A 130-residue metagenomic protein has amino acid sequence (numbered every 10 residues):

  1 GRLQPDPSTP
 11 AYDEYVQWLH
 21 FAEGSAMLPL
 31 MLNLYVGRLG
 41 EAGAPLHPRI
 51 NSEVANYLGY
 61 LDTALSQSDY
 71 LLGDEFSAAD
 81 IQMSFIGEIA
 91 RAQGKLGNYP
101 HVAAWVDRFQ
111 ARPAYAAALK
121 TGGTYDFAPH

Functional and structural regions predicted by a protein language model:
G1, G37, E41, Q67-S68 (+1 more regions): Alpha-helix C-capping/helix-to-loop hinge sites
G1-S52, D62: GST-like domain detector, emphasizing the conserved glutathione-binding G-site in the N-terminal thioredoxin-like
R2-D6, L28-M31, D69-D74, Y99 (+2 more regions): Short, hydrophobic secondary-structure boundary micro-motifs
Y15, P100-A104, R108: Domain-level recognition of soluble alpha/beta enzyme cores, biased toward histidine phosphatases/phosphomutases
G24-M27, G59, T63-Y70, A111-Y115: Generic structural signal for secondary-structure transition and capping sites
S25, P29-L34, L71-G97, R108-F109: GST superfamily/GST-like fold recognition
L39, G123-H130: Carbohydrate-binding/catalytic loop surfaces
I50-Y57, W105: Alpha-helical packing segments of well-folded alpha/beta enzyme cores
